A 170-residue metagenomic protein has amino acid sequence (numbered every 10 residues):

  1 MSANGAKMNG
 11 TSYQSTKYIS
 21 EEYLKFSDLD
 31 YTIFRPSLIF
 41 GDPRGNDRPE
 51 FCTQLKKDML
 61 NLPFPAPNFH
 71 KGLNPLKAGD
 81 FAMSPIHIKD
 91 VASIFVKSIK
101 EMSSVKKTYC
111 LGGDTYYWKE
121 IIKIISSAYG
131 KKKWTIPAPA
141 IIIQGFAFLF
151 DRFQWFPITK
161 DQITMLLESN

Functional and structural regions predicted by a protein language model:
M1-P43: Conserved Rossmann-fold NAD(P)-dependent oxidoreductase catalytic core, especially the SDR/UDP-sugar
G10-I19, R44-T53, S84-P85, T115-K119: Short-chain dehydrogenase/reductase
E21-K25, C52-K56, I122, I163: Short amphipathic alpha-helical segments and helix-helix/interface helices
T32-R35, S84, C110: Structural signature of the Rossmann-like NAD(P)-dependent dehydrogenase/reductase core
Q54-I86, D90, I94-K97: A conserved pocket-lining segment of Rossmann-fold NAD(P)-dependent short-chain dehydrogenase/reductase
A92-D161: Mid/C-terminal beta-alpha module of Rossmann-like enzyme folds, strongest in SDR-family dehydrogenases/epimerases
I158-N170: Active-site oxyanion/phosphate-handling segment shared across diverse enzymes
